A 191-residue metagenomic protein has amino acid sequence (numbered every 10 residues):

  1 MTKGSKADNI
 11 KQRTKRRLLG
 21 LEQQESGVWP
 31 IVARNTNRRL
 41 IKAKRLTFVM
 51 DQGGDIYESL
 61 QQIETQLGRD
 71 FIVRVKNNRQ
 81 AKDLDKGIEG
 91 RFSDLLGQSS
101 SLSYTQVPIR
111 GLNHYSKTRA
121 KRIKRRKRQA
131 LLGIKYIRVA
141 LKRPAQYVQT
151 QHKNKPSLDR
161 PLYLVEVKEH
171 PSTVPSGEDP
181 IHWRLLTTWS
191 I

Functional and structural regions predicted by a protein language model:
M1-I191: Single, function-defining residue in the core of a domain
